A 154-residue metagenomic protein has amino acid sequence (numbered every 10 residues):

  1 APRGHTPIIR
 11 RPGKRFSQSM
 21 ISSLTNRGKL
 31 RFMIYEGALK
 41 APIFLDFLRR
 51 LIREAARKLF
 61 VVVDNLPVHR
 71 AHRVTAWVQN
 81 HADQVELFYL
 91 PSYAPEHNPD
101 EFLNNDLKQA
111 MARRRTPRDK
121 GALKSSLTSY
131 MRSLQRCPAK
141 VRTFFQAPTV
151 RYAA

Functional and structural regions predicted by a protein language model:
A1-P2, Q79, N104-L107: Short, hinge-like loop/turn segments at secondary-structure boundaries
A1-R49, P148-Y152: Extended, low-complexity cationic-aromatic segments
H5-K14, Q79-P99, R115-T116: RNase H-like polynucleotidyl transferase catalytic core
F44-L48, R53, V61-V62, L66 (+3 more regions): Single, function-defining residue in the core of a domain
D46, H72-R73, E101-F102: Generic recognition of short, well-ordered alpha-helical segments
R57-R70, Y93, N98: Acidic/histidine-rich, metal-coordinating catalytic segments
E86, D100-A154: C-terminal anion-handling pockets and recognition modules
